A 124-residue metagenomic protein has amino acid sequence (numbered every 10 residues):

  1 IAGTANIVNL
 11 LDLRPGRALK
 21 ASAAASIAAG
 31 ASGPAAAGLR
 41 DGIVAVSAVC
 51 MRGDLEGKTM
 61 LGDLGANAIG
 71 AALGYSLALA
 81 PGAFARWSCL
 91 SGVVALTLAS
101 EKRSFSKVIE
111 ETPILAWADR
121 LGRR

Functional and structural regions predicted by a protein language model:
I1-R124: Short amphipathic, positively biased membrane-proximal segments that drive organelle/inner-membrane targeting
